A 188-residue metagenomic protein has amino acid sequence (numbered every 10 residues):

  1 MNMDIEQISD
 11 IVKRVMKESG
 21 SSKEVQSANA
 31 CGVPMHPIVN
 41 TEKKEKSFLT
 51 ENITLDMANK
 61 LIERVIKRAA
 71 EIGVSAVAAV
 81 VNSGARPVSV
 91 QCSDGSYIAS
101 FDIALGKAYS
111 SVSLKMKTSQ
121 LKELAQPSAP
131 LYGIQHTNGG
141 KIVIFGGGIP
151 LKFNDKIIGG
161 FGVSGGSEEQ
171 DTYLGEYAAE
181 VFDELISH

Functional and structural regions predicted by a protein language model:
M1-I38: Protein-protein interaction and targeting regions used for scaffolding, dimerization, and localization
N2-S9, N40, K44-M57, S164-H188: Juxtadomain coupling helices with adjacent low-complexity linkers
E51, L55-V77, S128-I144: Short, basic/aromatic recognition patches
A78-G84: Short hydrophobic alpha-helical segments used for membrane anchoring or interfacial signaling
P87-C92, F101: Amphipathic coiled-coil signal-relay and dimerization helices
G95-S110, S167-E180: A short, polar/charged loop-to-alpha-helix boundary motif
I98-Q135: Regulatory sensory and allosteric helical modules in signal-transduction proteins and certain transcription factors
H136-E180: Extended hydrophobic
